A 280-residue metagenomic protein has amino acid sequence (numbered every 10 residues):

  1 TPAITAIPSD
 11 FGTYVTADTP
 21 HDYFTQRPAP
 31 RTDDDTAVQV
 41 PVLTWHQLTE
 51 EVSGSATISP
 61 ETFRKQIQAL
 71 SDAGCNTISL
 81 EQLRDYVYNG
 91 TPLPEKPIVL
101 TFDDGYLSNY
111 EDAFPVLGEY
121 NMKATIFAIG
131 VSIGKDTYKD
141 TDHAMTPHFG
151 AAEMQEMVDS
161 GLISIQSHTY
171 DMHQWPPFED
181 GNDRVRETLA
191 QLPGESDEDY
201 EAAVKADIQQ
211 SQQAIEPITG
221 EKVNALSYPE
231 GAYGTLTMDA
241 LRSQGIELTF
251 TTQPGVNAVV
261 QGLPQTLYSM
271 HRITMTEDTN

Functional and structural regions predicted by a protein language model:
I4-I98, G255, G262, Y268 (+1 more regions): N-terminal pre-catalytic segment of deacetylase/amide-hydrolase enzymes
F24-P30, L83-Y86, N109-F114, T141-V158 (+2 more regions): Alpha-helical scaffolding within the catalytic cores of extracellular/periplasmic polymer-degrading hydrolases
L43-E50, K96-I98, G118-G234, M270: Metal-dependent polysaccharide deacetylase catalytic core of the NodB/CE4 family, i.e., the active-site-bearing domain
S55, I78-D85, A128-I129, K222-P229 (+1 more regions): Surface-exposed patches in mature extracellular/periplasmic domains of secreted proteins
E61-Q68, D72, D85, E111 (+9 more regions): Solvent-exposed, polar/charged alpha-helical surfaces in well-ordered, non-transmembrane soluble domains, broadly
Q82-L83, E95, V99-L107, D112-A113 (+1 more regions): Substrate-binding cleft of extracellular glycoside hydrolase catalytic domains
T235-T279: Extended hydrophobic/aromatic segments used for targeting, binding, or gating
